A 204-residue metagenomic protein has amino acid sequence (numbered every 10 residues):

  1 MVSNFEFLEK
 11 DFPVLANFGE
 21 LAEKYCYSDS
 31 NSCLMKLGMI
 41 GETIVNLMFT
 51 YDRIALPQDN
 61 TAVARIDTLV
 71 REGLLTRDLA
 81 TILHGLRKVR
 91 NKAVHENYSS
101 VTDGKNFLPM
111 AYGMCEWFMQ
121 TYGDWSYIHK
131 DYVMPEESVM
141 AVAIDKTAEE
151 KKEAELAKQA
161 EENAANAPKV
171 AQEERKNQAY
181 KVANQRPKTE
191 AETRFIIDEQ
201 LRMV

Functional and structural regions predicted by a protein language model:
M1-L156: Amphipathic alpha-helical interface elements
E153-V204: An alpha-helical interface "stripe"
